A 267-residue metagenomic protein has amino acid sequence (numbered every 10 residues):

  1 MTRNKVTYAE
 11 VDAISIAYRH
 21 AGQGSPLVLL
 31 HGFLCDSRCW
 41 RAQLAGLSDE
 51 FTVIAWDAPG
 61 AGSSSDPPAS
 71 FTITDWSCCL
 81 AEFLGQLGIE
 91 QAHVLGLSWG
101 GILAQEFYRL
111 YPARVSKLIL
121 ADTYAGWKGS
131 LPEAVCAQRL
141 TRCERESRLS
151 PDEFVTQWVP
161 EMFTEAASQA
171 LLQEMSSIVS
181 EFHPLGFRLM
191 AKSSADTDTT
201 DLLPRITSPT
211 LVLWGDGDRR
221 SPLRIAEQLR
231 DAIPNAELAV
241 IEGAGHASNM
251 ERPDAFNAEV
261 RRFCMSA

Functional and structural regions predicted by a protein language model:
M1-L27, S48-F51, I89-E90, R261-A267: Alpha/beta-hydrolase fold catalytic core
I14-D66: Conserved HGGG/HGGXW glycine-rich cap/lid loop of the alpha/beta-hydrolase fold
A42-A45, I54-G96, A258: Active-site loop/oxyanion-hole signature of alpha/beta-hydrolase fold enzymes
Q105, R109-L110, S116-E146: Flexible "cap/lid" loop of the alpha/beta hydrolase fold
G129-V135, R148-P204: Conserved alpha/beta-hydrolase catalytic His-Asp/Glu region
I206, V212-W214: Short beta-strand/loop motif that positions the catalytic acidic residue of the alpha/beta-hydrolase fold
D216-S221: Acidic catalytic loop of the alpha/beta-hydrolase fold
A236-A267: Catalytic active-site module of serine/aspartate enzymes centered on a nucleophile-bearing elbow/loop
